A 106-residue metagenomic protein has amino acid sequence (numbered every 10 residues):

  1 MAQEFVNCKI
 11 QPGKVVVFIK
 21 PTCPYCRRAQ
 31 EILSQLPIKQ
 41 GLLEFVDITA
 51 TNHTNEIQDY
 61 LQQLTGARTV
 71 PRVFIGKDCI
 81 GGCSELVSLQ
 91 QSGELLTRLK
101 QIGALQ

Functional and structural regions predicted by a protein language model:
A2-E4, Q58-D59: A generic local structural motif
Q3-E44: Local sequence-structure signature of Cys/Sec-based thiol-disulfide redox active-site neighborhoods
R27, N55, T97: Alpha-helical elements of the RecA-like P-loop NTPase motor core of helicases
L36, T51, L64: Chalcogenol-based redox active-site neighborhoods
V46-N52: Short beta->alpha junction loops
N52-Q58: Structural motif
Y60-G81: Short, structured active-site "lid" loops
I75-L105: Non-catalytic, surface beta->alpha helical segment in thiol-disulfide oxidoreductase systems
